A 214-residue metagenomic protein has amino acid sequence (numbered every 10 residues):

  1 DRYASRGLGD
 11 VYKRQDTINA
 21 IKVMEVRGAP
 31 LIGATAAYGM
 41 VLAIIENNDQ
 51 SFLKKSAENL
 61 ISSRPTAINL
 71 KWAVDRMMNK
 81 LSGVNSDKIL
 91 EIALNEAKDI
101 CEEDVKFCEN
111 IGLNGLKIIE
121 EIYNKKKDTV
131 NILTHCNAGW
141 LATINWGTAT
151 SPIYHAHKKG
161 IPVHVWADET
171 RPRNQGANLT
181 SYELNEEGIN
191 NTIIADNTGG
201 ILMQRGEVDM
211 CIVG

Functional and structural regions predicted by a protein language model:
D1-L8, Y12: Single conserved hydrophobic/aromatic residue that forms the stacking wall/gate of nucleotide- or nucleobase-binding
Y3, G28, M203: Short glycine-biased active-site loop of nucleotidyltransferases that positions the nucleotide triphosphate and helps
D10-R27: Active-site-flanking structural segment that lines cofactor/substrate pockets
E25-I194: N-terminal active-site beta-alpha-beta segment that forms phosphate/nucleotide-binding and substrate-recognition loops
N190-G214: Glycine-rich phosphate-binding loop
